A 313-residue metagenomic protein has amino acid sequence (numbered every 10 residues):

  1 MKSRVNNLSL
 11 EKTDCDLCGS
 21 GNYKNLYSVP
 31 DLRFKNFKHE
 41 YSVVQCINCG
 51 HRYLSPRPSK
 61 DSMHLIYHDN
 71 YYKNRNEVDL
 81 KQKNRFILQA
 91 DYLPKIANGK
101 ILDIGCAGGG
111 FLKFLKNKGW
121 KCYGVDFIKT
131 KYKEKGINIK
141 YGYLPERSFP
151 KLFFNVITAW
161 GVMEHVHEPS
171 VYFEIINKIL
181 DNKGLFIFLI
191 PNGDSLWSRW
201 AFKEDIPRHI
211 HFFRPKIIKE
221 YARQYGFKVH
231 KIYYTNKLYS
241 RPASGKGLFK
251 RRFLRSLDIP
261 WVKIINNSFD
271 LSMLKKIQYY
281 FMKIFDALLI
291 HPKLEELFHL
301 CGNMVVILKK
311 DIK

Functional and structural regions predicted by a protein language model:
M1-V78: N-terminal juxtadomain amphipathic helix that follows a signal peptide/anchor or precedes a small N-terminal auxiliary
S3-K12, F86-F202, H209-Y225, M304-K310: Conserved SAM-binding loop
Y23, C122-Y123, V229-H230: Hydrophobic anchor at the start of a short beta-strand that flanks the dinucleotide cofactor-binding loop
H39-V43, W160, L300-V306: Short hydrophobic/aromatic beta-strand or adjacent loop that forms the aromatic wall/cage of a ligand/substrate-binding
E40, Y71, I137-Y141, F202-E204 (+1 more regions): Short low-complexity, flexible loop/linker segments enriched in glycine and/or proline with clustered acidic
C46-N48, L308-D311: Active-site beta-strand termini and strand-to-loop segments that position acidic
N74-L88: Conserved SAM-binding loop and adjacent beta-strand
H167-I175, L185-K309: S-adenosyl-L-methionine-dependent methyltransferase catalytic module, highlighting the catalytic core
